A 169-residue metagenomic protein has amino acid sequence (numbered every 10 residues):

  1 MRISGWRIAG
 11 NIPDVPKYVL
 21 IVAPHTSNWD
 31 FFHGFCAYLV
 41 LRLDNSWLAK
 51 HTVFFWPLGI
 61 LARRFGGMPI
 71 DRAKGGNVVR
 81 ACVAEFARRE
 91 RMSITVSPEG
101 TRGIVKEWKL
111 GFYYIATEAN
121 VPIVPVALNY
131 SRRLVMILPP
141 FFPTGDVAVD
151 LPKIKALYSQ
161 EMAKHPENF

Functional and structural regions predicted by a protein language model:
R2-Q160, N168-F169: Soluble catalytic domains of membrane acyltransferases
